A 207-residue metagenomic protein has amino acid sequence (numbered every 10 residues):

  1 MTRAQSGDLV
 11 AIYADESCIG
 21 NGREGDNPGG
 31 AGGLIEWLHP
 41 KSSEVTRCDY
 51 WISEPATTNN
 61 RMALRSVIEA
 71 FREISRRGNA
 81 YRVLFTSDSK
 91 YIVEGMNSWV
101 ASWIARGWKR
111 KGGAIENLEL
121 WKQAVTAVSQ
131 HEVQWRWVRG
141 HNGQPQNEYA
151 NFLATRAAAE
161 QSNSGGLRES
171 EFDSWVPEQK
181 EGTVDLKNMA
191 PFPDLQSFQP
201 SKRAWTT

Functional and structural regions predicted by a protein language model:
M1-R61, R72-E73, L186-T207: RNase H-like nuclease fold core
E16-E24, P28, I68-Y149, L186: RNase H catalytic domain
G33, V125, S170, S174-W175: Conserved "HGTGT" condensation-loop signature of ketosynthase/thiolase-family condensing enzymes that catalyze
M62, A150-A157: Stable alpha-helical structural segments in soluble proteins, enriched in small hydrophobic residues
A63, V67: Short, conserved alpha-helix that lines the donor NDP-sugar binding/gating region of sugar-transfer enzymes
E69, L153, W175-E178: Generic alpha-helical secondary-structure signal
A114, T155-F172: Acidic, His- and aromatic-enriched active-site or binding-groove loops in soluble protein domains that engage sugars
F172-D185: Low-complexity, rRNA-contacting terminal tracts
